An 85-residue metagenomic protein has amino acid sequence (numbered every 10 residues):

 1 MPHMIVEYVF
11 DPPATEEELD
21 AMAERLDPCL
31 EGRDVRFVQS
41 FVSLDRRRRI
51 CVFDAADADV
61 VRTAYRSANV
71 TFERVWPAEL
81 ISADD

Functional and structural regions predicted by a protein language model:
M1-G32, R36-V38, S43-R47, L80-D85: Short S/T/G/P-rich N-terminal loop/turn motif that feeds into the first structured element of a domain
V9, V52-D54: Short hydrophobic/aromatic beta-strand micro-patches that form the beta-sheet surface supporting nucleotide- or nucleic
D20, D54-A55: Short alpha-helix boundary/capping motifs
R48-R49, R74: Basic side chains
A55-I81: An amphipathic, aromatic/His-enriched active-site/gating alpha helix that lines ligand/cofactor pockets
